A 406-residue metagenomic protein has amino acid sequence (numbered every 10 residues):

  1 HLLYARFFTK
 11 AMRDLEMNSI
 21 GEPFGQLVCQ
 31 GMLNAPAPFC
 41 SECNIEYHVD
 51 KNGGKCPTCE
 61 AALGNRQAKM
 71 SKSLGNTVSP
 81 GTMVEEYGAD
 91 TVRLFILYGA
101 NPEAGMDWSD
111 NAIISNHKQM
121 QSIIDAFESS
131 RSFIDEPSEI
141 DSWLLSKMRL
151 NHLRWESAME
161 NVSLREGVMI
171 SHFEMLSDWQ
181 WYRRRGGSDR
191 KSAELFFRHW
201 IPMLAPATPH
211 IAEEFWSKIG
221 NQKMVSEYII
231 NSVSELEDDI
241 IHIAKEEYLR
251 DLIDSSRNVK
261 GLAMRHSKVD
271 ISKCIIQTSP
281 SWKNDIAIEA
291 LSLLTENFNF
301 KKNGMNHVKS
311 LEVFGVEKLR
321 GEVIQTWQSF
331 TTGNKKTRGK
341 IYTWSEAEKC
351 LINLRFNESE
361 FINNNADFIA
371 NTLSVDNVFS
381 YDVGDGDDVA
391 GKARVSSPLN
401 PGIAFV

Functional and structural regions predicted by a protein language model:
H1-F8, P23, V28-C29, L63-R66 (+6 more regions): Extended, hydrophobic alpha-helical segments in both membrane/secreted and soluble proteins
K10-P23, C43, Y47-K55, N65 (+8 more regions): Secondary-structure transition/capping motifs at alpha-helix termini and the adjoining loop/turn into the next element
A11, L33-F39, N65, M70 (+8 more regions): Flexible loop/turn segments at secondary-structure boundaries
G21-G31, G53-K55, A68, T91-R93 (+5 more regions): Beta-sheet entry/capping signal
L27-P38, P137-E156, M169-F173, S177-D254 (+1 more regions): Acidic, turn-prone loop/beta-hairpin segments
E46-S146, H266: Catalytic adenosine-cofactor/nucleotide-binding cores of aminoacyl-tRNA synthetases and other
I113-F127, I201-K218, V375, F379-V395 (+1 more regions): Structured, non-catalytic alpha/beta "coupling" segments that mediate domain-domain communication and provide generic
I114, K223-V406: C-terminal low-complexity, glycine/proline- and small-hydrophobic-enriched intrinsically disordered tails that act as
